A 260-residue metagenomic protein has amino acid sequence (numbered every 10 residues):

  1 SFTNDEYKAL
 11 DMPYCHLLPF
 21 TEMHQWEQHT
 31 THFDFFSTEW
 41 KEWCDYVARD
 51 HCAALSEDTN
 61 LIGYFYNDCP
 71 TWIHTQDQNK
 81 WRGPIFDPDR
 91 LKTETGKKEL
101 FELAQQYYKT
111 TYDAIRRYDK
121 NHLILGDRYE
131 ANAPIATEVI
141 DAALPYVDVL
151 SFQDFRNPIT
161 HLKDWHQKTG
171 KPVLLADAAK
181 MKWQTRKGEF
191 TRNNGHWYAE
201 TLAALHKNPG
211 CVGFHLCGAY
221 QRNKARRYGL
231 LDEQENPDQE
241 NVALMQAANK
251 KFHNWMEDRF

Functional and structural regions predicted by a protein language model:
S1-C15, D148-V149: Catalytic domains of carbohydrate-active enzymes, especially glycoside hydrolases
S1-D5, L18-T21, F65-T71, R128-A133 (+1 more regions): Short, solvent-exposed turn/loop segments enriched in Gly/Ser/Thr/Pro and often Arg
C15, G83-I85, R90, C217-F260: Aromatic-rich peripheral "rim/lid" segments of glycoside hydrolase catalytic domains that contact and position glycan
H24-D34, Y129-A131, W165-T201, C217-R226: Active-site clefts of carbohydrate-active enzymes
H29-S37, E42, A54-E138: Polysaccharide-binding and catalytic clefts of secreted carbohydrate-active enzymes
V47-H51, N132-A143, N157-P158, N194-A204: Short, acidic/polar
L61-G63, D68, E189-Q234, V242: Substrate-binding cleft of secreted/luminal carbohydrate-active enzymes
F101-D113, R117-E189: Glycoside hydrolase catalytic-domain groove-lining segments
